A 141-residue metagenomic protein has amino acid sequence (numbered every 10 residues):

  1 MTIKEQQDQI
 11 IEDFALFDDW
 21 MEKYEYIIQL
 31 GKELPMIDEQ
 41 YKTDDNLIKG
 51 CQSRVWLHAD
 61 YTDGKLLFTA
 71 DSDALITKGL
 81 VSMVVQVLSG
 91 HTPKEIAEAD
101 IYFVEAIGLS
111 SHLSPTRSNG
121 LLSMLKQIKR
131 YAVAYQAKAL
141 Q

Functional and structural regions predicted by a protein language model:
T2-Q6, L75-G79: Short acidic alpha-helix initiation/capping motifs at coil-to-helix transition points, especially at protein N-termini
I3-I11, A15-R54, Y61-T62, V104-S123 (+1 more regions): N-terminal intrinsically disordered, cationic/polar leader segments that include organellar targeting peptides
Q9-I10, L80-M83: A general alpha-helix detector
K23, I76-V81, T92, D100 (+1 more regions): Amphipathic alpha-helical interface surfaces
D45-Q52, D71-S72, K94-I96: Solvent-exposed interaction patches of small proteins and small membrane subunits
H58-I76, V85-L88: Conserved interaction-surface patches within small, structured recognition/assembly domains
D71, S82-V85, E98-I101: "Short basic amphipathic alpha-helical interaction patches in structured regions
G90-I107: Glycine-rich phosphate/pyrophosphate-binding loops and their adjacent beta-strand/loop elements at enzyme active sites
